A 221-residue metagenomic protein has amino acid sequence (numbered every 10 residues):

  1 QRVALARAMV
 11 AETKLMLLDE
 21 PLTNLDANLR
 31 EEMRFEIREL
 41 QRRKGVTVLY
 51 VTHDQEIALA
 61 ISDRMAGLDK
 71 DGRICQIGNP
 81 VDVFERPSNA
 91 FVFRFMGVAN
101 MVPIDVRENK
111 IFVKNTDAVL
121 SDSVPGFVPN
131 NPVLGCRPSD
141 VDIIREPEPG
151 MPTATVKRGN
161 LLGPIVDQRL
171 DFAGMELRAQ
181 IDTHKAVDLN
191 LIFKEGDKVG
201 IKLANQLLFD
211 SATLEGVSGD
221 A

Functional and structural regions predicted by a protein language model:
Q1-F91: ABC ATPase nucleotide-binding domains
M16, Y50, I61, F84 (+5 more regions): Broad hydrophobic/π-residue packing in well-ordered secondary structure
D19, G45, S62, V98 (+2 more regions): A structure-centric signal for secondary-structure junctions around beta-strands
L40, V51, Q55, V83 (+4 more regions): Residue-level signal for alpha-helical context at structural boundaries
E85-R107, G135: C-terminal boundary and immediately downstream tail of ABC-type ATPase nucleotide-binding domains
A99, K110-A221: Non-catalytic connector elements of ABC transporters
